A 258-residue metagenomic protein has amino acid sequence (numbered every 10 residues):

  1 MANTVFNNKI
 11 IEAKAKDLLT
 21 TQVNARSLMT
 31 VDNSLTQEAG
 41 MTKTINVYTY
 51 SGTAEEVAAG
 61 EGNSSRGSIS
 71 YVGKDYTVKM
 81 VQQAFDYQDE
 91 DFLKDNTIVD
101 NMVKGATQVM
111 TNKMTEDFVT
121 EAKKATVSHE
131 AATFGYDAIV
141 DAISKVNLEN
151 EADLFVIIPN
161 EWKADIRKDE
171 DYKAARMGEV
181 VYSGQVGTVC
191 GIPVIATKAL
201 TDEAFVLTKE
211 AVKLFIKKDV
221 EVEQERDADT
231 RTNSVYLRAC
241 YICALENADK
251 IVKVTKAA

Functional and structural regions predicted by a protein language model:
M1-Y71, K213-E223, A228-T230, S234 (+1 more regions): N-terminal "assembly arms/tails" that initiate or stabilize quaternary assembly in self-assembling proteins
K43, D137-D229: Extended oligomerization regions of viral-like shell subunits
T53-E56, D95, D165-R167, A244-E246: Short helix/loop capping segments that flank catalytic or ligand/cofactor-binding pockets
S70-K79: Short glycine/proline-enriched loop/turn "hinge" motifs that connect secondary-structure elements and lie
Q82, D86-E151, K253-A258: Alpha-helical scaffold segments that mediate packing/assembly in large oligomeric complexes
D89, I158-N160, A239: Short, structured patches in soluble enzyme cores that scaffold and shape functional sites
R226, T230-A258: Extended, compositionally biased alpha-helical segments that mediate assembly or anchoring
